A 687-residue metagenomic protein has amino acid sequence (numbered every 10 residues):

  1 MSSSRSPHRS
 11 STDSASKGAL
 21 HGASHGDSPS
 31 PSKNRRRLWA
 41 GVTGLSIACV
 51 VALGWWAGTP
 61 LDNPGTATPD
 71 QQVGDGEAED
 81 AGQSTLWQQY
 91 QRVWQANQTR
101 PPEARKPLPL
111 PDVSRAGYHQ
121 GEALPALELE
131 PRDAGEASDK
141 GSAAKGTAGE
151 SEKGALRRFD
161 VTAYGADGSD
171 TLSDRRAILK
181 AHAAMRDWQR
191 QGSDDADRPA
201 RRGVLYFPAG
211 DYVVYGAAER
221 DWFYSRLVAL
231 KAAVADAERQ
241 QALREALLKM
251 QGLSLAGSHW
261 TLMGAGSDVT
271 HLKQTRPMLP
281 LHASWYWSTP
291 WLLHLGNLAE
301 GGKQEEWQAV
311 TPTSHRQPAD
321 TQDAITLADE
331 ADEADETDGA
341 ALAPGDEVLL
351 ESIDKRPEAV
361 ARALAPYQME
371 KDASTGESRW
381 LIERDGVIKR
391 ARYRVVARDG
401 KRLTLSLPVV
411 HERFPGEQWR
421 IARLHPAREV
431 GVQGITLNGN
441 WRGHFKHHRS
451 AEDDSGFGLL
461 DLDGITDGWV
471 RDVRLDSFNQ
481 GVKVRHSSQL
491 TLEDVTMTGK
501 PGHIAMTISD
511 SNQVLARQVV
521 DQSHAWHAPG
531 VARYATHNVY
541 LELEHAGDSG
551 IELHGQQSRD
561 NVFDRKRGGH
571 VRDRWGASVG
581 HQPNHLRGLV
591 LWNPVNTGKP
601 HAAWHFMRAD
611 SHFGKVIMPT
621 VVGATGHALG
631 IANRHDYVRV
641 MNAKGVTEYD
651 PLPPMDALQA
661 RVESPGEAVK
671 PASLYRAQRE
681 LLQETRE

Functional and structural regions predicted by a protein language model:
M1-H21: Short, intrinsically disordered terminal tails adjacent to the first/last structured region
S2-R5, R36-V42, I47-H448, V622-E687: Extracellular "leader-to-stem" segments immediately downstream of a signal peptide or signal-anchor in secreted/lumenal
S3-S4, P29-P31: Compositionally biased low-complexity segments, especially N-terminal hydrophobic helices that form the hydrophobic
T162, H259, D268, R428-G439 (+6 more regions): Right-handed parallel beta-helix
Q251-A256, V269-N297, D335, A422-H425 (+9 more regions): Glycine-rich beta-solenoid repeat tracts in large extracellular/virion proteins
R449-S455: Extracytoplasmic beta-rich repeat domains
V539-E687: Gly/Ser/Thr/Ala-enriched C-terminal appendages of enzymes
